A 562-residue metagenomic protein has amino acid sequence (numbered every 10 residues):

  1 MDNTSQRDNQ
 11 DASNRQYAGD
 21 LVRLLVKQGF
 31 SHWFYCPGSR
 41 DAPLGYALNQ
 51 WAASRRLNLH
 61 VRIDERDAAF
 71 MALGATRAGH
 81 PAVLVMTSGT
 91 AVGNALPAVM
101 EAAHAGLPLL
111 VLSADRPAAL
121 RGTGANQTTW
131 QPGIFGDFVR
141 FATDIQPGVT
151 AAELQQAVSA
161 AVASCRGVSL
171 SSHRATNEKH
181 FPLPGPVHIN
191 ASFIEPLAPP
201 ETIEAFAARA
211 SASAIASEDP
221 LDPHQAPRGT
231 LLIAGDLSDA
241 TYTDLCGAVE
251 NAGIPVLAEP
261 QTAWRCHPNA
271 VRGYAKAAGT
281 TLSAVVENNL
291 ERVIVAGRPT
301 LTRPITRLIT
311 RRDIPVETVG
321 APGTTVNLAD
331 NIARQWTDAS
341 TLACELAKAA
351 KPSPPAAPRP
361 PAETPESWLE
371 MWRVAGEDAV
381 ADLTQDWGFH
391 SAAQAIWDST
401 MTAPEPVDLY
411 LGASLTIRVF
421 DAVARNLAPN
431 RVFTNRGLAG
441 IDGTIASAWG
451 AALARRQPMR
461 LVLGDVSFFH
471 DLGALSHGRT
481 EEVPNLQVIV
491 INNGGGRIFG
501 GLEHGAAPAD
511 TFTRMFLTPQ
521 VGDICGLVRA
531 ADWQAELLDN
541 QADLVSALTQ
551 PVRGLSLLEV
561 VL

Functional and structural regions predicted by a protein language model:
M1-D11, T306-L415, A530-L562: Phosphate/pyrophosphate-binding active-site segments
S13-V85, T90-P97: N-terminal cofactor/phosphate-binding cores enriched in small/glycine residues, especially glycine-rich loops such as
A18-V22, V26, S39-L44, E366-R456 (+1 more regions): Active-site diphosphate/adenylate-binding microenvironment
S31-H32, G79-M86, N94, E101-L107 (+3 more regions): Structural signature of the thiamine diphosphate
S31-Y35, L57-H60, A78-R116, N289-G297 (+2 more regions): A short, small-residue-rich loop immediately preceding and capping a beta-strand
Q50, E101, P108-L112, A119-P132 (+2 more regions): Thiamine diphosphate
R77, N94, A234-R334, N426-Q457 (+3 more regions): Glycine-rich, anion-gripping cofactor-binding loops and their flanking helix/strand elements in enzyme active sites
S113-V158, A258-M371, G478, L502-E503: Glycine-rich, acidic loop regions that bind phosphate or pyrophosphate groups
